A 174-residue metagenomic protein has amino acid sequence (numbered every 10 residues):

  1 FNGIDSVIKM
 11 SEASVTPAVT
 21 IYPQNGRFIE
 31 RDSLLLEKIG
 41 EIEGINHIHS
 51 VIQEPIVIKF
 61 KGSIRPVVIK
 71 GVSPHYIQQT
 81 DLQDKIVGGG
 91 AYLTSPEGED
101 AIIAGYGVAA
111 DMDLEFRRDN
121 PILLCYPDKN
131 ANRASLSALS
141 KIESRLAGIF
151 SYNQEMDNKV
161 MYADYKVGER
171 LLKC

Functional and structural regions predicted by a protein language model:
F1-V68, P74-Q78, K85-E97: Hydrophobic, regular-secondary-structure patches
K9, E41-G44, A110, L114 (+1 more regions): Short, intrinsically disordered, mixed-charge
S14-T16, G62-V67, E97-A101, R117-D119 (+2 more regions): Extracytoplasmic
Y22, E37-I39, S63-V68, L82-G90 (+4 more regions): Generic alpha-helical propensity signal that fires on short helical segments and nearby coil/disordered stretches
R27-L34, K59-K61, I77-L82, G98 (+4 more regions): Solvent-exposed, non-transmembrane alpha-helical starts
V72, T80-P121: Extracytoplasmic segments of membrane-associated envelope/inner-membrane machinery
S73-H75, K166-V167: Short glycine-enriched loops at secondary-structure junctions
A104-G107, R117-C174: Basic-flanked hydrophobic alpha-helices used for secretion and membrane insertion
